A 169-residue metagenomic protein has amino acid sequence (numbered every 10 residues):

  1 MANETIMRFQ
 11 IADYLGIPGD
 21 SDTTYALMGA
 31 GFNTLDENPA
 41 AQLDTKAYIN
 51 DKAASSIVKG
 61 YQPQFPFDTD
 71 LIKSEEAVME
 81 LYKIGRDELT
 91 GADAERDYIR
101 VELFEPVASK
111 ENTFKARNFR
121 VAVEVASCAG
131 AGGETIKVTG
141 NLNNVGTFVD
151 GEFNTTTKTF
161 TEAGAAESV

Functional and structural regions predicted by a protein language model:
A2-K73, V121-I136: Solvent-exposed edge beta-strands and adjacent loop segments that serve as assembly or binding interfaces
I6-Y14, N143-T157: Short secondary-structure transition/capping segments
N33, V101-D150: Short beta-strand and beta-hairpin "edge-sheet" elements
K52-N118, D150-T155: Extracellular/virion structural assembly segments
I84-T90, F119-A122, G140-N143, F160-G164: Short, low-complexity, polar/charged sequence segments that are solvent-exposed and flexible
E152-V169: Intrinsically disordered, low-complexity terminal/linker regions enriched in Pro/Ser/Gly and acidic residues
